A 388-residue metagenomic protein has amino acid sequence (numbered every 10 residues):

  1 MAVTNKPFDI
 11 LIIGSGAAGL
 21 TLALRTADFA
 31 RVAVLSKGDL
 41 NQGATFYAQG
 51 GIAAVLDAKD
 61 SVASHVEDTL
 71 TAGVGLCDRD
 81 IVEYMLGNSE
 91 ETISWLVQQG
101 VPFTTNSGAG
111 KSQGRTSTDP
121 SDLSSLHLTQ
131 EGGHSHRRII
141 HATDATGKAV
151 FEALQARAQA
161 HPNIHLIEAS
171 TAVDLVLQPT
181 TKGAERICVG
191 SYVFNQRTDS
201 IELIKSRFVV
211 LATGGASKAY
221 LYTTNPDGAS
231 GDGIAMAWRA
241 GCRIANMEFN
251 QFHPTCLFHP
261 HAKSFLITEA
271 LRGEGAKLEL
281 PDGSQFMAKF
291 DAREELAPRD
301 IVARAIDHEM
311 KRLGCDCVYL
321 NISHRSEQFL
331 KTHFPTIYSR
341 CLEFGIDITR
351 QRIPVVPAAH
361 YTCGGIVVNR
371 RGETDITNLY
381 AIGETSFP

Functional and structural regions predicted by a protein language model:
N5-F8, T198-F208, D375-N378: Core beta-strand elements of the Rossmann-like FAD/NAD(P) dinucleotide-binding domain in flavoenzyme oxidoreductases
I10-V34: N-terminal Rossmann-like FAD-binding beta1-loop-alpha1 element of flavoenzymes
A27-I52, A58: Glycine-rich FAD pyrophosphate-binding loop
L40, M236, C242-I353: An anion/pyrophosphate-binding glycine-rich loop and adjacent beta-alpha core in soluble alpha-beta enzymes
A54-M85: Glycine-rich active-site loop/strand segments that organize a redox cofactor
C77-G87, R137-Q159, I167, T223-G231 (+4 more regions): Short beta-strand to alpha-helix junction loop
V97-S200, A212, C256-H259: Conserved redox-cofactor binding core of oxidoreductases
F208-G214, R371-P388: Short FAD-binding loop at a beta-strand-to-alpha-helix junction that anchors the flavin cofactor in diverse
